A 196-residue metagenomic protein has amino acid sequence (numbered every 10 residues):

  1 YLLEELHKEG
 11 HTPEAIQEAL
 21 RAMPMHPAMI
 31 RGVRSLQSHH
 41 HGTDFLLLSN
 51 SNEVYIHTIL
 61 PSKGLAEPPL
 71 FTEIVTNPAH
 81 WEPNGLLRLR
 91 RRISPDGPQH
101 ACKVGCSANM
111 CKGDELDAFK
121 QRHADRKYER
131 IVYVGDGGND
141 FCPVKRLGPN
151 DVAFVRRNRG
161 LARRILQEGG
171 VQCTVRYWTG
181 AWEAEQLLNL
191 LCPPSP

Functional and structural regions predicted by a protein language model:
Y1-D44: A metal-dependent, Asp-based hydrolase signature
I30-R34, S38-L46, S51-P196: C-terminal cap/substrate-recognition subdomain and adjoining C-terminal extension of metal-dependent phosphatase-like
